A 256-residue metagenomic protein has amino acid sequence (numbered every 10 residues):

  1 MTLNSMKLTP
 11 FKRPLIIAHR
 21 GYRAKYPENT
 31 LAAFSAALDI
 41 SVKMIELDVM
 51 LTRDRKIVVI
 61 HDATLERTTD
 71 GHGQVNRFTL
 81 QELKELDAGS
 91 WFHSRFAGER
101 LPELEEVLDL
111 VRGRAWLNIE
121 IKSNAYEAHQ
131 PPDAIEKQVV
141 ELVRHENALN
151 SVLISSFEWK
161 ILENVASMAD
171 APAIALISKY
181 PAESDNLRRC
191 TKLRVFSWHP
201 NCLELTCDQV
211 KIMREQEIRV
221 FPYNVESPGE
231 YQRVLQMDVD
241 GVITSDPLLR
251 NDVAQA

Functional and structural regions predicted by a protein language model:
M1-A256: Phosphate-group recognition and catalysis centered on beta-loop-alpha active-site segments
